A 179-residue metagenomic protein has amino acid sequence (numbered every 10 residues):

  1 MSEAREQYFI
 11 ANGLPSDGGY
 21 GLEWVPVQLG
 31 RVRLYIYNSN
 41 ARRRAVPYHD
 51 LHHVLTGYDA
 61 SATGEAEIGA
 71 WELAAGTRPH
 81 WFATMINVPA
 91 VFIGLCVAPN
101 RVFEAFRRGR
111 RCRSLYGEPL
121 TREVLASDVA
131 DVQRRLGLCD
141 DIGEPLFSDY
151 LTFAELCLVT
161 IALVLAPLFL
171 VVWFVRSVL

Functional and structural regions predicted by a protein language model:
M1-A130: Core of folded catalytic or high-affinity ligand/protein-binding domains in predominantly eukaryotic proteins
F9, G13, L136-G143, L168-V171 (+1 more regions): Long, C-terminal folded domains that constitute the functional core of proteins
L115-L151: Juxtamembrane amphipathic/hinge helix adjacent to a transmembrane helix
F147-L179: C-terminal single-pass membrane-anchor helix
